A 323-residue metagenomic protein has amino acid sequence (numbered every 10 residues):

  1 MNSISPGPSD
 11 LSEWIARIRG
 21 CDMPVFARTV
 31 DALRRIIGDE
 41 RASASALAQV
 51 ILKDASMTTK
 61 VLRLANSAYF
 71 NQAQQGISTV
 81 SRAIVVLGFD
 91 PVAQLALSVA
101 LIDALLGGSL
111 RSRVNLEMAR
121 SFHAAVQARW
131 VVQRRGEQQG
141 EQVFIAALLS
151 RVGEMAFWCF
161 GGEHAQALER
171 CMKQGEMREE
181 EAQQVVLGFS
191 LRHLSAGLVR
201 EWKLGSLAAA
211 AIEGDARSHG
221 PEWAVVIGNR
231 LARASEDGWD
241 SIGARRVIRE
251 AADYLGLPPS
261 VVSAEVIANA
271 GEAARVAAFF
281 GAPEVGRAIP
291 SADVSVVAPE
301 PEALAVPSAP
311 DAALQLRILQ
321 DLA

Functional and structural regions predicted by a protein language model:
M1, S12-I15, G20-M23, S263 (+3 more regions): Intrinsically disordered, low-complexity regions
M1-A165, E179-V186, S190-R245: Conserved alpha-helical "signature site" that marks functionally important helical segments or helix/loop junctions
P8-S9, D22-M23, A27-R41, A100 (+2 more regions): Intrinsically disordered, low-complexity terminal regulatory regions
R170-E176: GAF sensory/regulatory domain recognition with acknowledged cross-activation on helical regulatory dimers
L194-G214, P221-A312: Divalent metal-dependent phosphate-bond-processing catalytic cores, especially two-metal-ion Mg2+/Mn2+ enzymes that act
